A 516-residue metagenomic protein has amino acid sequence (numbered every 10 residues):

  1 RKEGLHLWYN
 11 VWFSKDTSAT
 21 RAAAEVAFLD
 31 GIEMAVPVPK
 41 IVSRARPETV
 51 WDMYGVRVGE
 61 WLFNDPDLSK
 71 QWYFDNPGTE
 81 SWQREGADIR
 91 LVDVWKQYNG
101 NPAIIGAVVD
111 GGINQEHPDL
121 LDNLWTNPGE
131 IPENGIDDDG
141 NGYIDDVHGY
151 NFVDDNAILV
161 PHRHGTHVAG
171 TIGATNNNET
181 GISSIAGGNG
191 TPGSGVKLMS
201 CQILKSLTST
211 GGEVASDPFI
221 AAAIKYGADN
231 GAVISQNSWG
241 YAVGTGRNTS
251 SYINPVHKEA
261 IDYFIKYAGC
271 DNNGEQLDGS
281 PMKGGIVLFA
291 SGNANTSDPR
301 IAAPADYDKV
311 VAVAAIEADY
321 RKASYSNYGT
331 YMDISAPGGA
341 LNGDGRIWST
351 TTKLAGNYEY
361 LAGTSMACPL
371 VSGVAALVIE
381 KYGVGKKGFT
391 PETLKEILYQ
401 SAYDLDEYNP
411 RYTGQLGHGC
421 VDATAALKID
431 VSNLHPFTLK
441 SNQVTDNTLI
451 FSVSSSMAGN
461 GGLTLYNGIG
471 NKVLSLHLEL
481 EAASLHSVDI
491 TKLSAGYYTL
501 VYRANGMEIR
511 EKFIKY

Functional and structural regions predicted by a protein language model:
K2-W8, A27-I105, I113-D119, T424: Protease zymogen maturation seam
D30-E33, G86-N156, H167-T171, T175-N177 (+2 more regions): Acidic-leg catalytic submotif of subtilisin-like serine proteases
A107, V168, A228, A232-T351 (+1 more regions): Catalytic-core segments of hydrolase enzymes
D110, G292, G363: Active-site glycine-centered loops adjacent to acidic/histidine catalytic or metal-binding residues that shape
G111, G140, D145-Y263, A314-E317 (+3 more regions): Subtilisin-like peptidase catalytic core
A169-T171, C201-K205, K225, V233 (+2 more regions): Hydrolase catalytic cores
T438-K440, T445-Y516: C-terminal outer-membrane/trafficking sorting elements
